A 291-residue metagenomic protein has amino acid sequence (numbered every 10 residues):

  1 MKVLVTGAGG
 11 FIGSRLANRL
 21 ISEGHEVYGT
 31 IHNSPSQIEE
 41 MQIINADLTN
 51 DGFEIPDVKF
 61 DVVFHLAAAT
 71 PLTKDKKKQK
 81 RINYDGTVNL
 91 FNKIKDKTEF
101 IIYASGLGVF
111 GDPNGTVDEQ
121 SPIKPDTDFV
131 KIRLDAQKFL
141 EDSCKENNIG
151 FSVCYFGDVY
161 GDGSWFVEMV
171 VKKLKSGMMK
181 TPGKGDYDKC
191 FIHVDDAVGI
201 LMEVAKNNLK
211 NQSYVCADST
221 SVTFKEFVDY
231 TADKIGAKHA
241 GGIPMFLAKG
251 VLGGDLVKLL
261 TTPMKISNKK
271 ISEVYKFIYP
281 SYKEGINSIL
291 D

Functional and structural regions predicted by a protein language model:
V3-E23: N-terminal Rossmann NAD(P)H-binding glycine-rich loop of SDR-like oxidoreductase domains
N45-N89, K93: NAD(P)H-binding glycine-rich loop region in Rossmannoid oxidoreductase-like domains and their noncatalytic homologs
V88-D128: Conserved Rossmann-fold NAD(P)-dependent oxidoreductase catalytic core, especially the SDR/UDP-sugar
T127-S152: Active-site Tyr-X1-5-Lys
L134, N147-I149, V159-M169, V204-Y214 (+1 more regions): Glycine/proline-rich active-site loop of Rossmann-fold NAD(P)-dependent oxidoreductases
D162-V171, P182-A205, Q212: Substrate-positioning beta->alpha
V204-D255, L290: Mid/C-terminal beta-alpha module of Rossmann-like enzyme folds, strongest in SDR-family dehydrogenases/epimerases
K238, V257-D291: C-terminal amphipathic/interface module of NAD(P)-dependent oxidoreductases and related NAD-binding regulators
